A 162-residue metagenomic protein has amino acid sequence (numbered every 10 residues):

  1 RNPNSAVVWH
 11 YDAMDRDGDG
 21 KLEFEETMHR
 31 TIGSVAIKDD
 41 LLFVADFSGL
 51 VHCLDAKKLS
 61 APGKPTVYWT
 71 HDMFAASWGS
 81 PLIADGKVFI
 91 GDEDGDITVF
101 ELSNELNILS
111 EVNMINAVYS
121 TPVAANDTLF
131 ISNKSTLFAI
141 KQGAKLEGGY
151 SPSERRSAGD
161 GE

Functional and structural regions predicted by a protein language model:
R1-E162: Noncatalytic, solvent-exposed loop/strand surfaces of beta-propeller-type extracellular/periplasmic domains
